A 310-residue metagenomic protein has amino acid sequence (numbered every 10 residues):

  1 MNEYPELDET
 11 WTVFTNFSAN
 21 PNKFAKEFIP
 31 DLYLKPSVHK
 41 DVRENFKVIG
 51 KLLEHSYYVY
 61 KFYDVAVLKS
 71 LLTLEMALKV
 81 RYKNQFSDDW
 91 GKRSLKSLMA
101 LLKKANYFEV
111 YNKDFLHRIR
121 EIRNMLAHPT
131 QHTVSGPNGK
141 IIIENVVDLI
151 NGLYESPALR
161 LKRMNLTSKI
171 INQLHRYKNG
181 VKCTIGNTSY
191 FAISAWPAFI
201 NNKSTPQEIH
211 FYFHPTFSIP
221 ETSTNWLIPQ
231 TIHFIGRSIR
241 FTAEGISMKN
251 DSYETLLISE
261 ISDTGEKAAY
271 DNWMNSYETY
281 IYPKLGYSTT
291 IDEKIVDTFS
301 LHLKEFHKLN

Functional and structural regions predicted by a protein language model:
M1-R118, T167-Y177, P215-N310: Amphipathic alpha-helical interface elements
L52-F62, L71, P129-Q131, S135 (+2 more regions): Proteins with a high burden of low-complexity, intrinsically disordered sequence enriched in S/T/G/P/A and R, requiring
E109-I170: Charge-enriched, short contiguous segments at helix-coil
G139-I150, Y190-F191, F217-L227: A short, terminal or domain-edge coil/loop segment
V146, W196-I200, Y277: Generic hydrophobic, helix-prone segments enriched in Leu/Val/Ile
Q173-P220: Acidic, Ser/Thr-rich low-complexity intrinsically disordered segments
